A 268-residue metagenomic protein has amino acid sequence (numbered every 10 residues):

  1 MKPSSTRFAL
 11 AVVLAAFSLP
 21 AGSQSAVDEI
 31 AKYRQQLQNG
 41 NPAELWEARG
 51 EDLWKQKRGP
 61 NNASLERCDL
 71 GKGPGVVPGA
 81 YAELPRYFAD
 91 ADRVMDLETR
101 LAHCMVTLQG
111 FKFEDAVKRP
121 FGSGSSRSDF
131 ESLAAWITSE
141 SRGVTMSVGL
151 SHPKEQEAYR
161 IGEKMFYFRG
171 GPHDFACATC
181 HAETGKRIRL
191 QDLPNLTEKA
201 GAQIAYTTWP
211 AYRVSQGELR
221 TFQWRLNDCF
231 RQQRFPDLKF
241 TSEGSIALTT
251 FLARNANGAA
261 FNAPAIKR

Functional and structural regions predicted by a protein language model:
M1-A9: Bacterial N-terminal signal peptides that target proteins for export
A16-A21: N-terminal signal peptide c-region/cleavage motif recognized by signal peptidases
Q24-L45, K55-S132, R142-G143, G149 (+1 more regions): Electron-transfer interface patches adjacent to heme c in soluble/periplasmic c-type cytochromes and di-/multiheme
L45-W46, E157: An amphipathic alpha-helix/helix-turn recognition signal
W136: N-terminal Rossmann-like NAD(P)+-binding domain of SDR-like oxidoreductases, especially those catalyzing
V144-I161: Solvent-exposed, charged amphipathic helical/linker segments at domain boundaries
M165: Secondary-shell segments that build the walls of catalytic and ion/ligand-binding clefts
